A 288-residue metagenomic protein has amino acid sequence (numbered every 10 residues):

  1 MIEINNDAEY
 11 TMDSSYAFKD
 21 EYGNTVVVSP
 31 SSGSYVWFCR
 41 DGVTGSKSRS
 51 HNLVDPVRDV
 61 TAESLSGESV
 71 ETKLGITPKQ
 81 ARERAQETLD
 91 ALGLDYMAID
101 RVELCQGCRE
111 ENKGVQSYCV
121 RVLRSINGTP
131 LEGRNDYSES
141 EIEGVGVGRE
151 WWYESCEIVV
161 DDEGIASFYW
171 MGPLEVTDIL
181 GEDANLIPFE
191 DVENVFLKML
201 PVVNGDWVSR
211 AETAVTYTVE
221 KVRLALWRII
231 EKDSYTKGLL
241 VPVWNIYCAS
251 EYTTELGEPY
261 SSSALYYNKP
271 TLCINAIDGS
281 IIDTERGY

Functional and structural regions predicted by a protein language model:
M1-G148: Preferential activation on post-signal-peptide N-terminal prodomains/segments of secreted or lumenal proteins
E9-M12, A17-F18, S48-S50, Y247 (+3 more regions): Extracytoplasmic electrostatic interaction patches
V28-S48, V54, E132-W170, E255-Y288: A short, surface-exposed beta-strand/turn
T77, P188-D191, N275: Helix N-cap and loop-to-helix transition residues
R84-L256: Segments that shape or occlude catalytic/ligand-binding pockets
